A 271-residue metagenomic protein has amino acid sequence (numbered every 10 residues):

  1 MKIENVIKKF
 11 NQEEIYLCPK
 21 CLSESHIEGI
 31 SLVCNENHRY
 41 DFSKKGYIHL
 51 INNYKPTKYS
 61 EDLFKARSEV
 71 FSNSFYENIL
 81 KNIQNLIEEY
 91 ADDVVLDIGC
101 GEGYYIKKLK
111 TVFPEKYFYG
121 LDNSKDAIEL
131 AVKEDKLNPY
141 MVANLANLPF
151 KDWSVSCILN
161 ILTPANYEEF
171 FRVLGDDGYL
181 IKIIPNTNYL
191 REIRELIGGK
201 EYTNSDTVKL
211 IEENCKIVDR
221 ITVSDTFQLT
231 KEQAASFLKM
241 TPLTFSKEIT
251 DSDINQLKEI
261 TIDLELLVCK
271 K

Functional and structural regions predicted by a protein language model:
M1-P56: N-terminal auxiliary segments of SAM/dcSAM-dependent transferases
Q12-E13, T222-K271: Conserved Class I S-adenosyl-L-methionine
T57-N78, N82: Class I SAM-dependent methyltransferase Rossmann-like catalytic core, especially the SAM/SAH-binding loop
D92-G101: Conserved class I S-adenosyl-L-methionine
E102-P114: Conserved SAM-binding loop of SAM-dependent methyltransferases across substrates and taxa, primarily the Class I
D122-D126: Conserved SAM/SAH-binding beta-strand->alpha-helix loop
Y167-Y179: A short glycine-rich, Lys/Arg-flanked "PGG" loop and its adjoining helix->strand segment in the class I
G178-N188: Conserved beta-strand signature within the Rossmann-like core of class I S-adenosyl-L-methionine
